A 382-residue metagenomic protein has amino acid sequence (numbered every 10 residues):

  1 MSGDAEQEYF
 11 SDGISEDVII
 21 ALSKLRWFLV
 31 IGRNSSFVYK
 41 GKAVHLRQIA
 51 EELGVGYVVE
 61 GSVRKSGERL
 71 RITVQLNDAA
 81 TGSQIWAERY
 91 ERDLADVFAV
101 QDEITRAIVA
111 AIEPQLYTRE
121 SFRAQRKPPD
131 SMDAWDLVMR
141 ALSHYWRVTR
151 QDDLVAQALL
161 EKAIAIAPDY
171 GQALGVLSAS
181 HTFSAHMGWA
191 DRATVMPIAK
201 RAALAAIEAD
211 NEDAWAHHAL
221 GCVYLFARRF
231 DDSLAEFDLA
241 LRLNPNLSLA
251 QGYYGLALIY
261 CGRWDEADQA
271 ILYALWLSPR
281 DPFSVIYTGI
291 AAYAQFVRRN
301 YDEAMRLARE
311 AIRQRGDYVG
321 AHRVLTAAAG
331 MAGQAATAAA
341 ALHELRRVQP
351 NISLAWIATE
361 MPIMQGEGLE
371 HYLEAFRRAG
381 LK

Functional and structural regions predicted by a protein language model:
M1-M331, V348, R377: Acidic, proline/glycine-rich low-complexity intrinsically disordered segments
S121-A124, L345, I357, Y372: Generic structural signal of hydrophobic/aromatic residues within well-ordered alpha-helices of folded domains
A216, E236, A335-A338, L354 (+1 more regions): Alpha-helix initiation and N-capping motif
T326, A338, Y372: Hydrophobic, well-ordered secondary-structure elements that form the walls of internal hydrophobic environments
G330-S353: TPR/TPR-like (Sel1-like) alpha-helical repeat modules
N351-K382: Terminal, low-structured helical/coil segments at or just beyond the last alpha-helical repeat
